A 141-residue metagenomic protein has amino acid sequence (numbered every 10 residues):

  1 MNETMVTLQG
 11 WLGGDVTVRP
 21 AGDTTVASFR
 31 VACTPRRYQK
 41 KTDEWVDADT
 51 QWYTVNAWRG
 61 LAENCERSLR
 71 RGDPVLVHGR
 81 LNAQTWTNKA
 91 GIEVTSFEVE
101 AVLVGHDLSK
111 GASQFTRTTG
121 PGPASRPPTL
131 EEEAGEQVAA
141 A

Functional and structural regions predicted by a protein language model:
M1-T4, T17-D23, K41-W45, I92 (+1 more regions): Acidic, gly/ser/pro-rich intrinsically disordered tails
V6-A48, T85, T95: Core FKBP-type peptidyl-prolyl cis-trans isomerase
T7-L12, V31, R71-A83, A101: OB-fold and OB-like beta-barrel modules that bind single-stranded nucleic acids
S28-A32, T54-N56, V99: Short, acidic/hydrophobic/Gly-rich beta-strand patch recurrent on exposed beta strands that often constitutes part
T42-R67: A beta-strand/beta-hairpin structural motif
W58-V94, D107: Beta-rich strand-turn-strand
T95-G105: A short hydrophobic beta-strand segment most commonly corresponding to one strand of the jelly-roll/cupin
